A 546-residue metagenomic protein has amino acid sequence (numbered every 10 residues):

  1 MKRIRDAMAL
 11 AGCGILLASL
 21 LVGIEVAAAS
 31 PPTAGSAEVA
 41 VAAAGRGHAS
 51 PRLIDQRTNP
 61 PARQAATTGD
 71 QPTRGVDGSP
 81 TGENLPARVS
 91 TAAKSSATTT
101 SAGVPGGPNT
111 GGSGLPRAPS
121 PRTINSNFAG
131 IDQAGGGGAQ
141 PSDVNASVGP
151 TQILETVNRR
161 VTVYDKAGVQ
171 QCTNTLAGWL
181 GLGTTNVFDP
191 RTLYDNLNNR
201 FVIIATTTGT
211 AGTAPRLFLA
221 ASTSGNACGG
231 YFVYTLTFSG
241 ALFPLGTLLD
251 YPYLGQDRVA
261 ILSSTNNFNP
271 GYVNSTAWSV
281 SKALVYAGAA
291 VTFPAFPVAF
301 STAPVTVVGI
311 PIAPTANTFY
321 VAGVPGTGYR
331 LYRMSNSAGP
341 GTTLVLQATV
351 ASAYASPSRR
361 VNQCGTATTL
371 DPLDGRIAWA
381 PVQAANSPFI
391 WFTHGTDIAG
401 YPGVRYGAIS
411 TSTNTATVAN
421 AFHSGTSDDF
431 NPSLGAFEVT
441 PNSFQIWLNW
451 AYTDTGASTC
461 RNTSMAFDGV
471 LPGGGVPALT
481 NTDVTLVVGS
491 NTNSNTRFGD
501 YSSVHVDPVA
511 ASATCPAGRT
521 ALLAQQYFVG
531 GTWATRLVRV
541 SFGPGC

Functional and structural regions predicted by a protein language model:
K2-S30: Secretory targeting and sorting signals
S30-C546: C-terminal PAP-associated
